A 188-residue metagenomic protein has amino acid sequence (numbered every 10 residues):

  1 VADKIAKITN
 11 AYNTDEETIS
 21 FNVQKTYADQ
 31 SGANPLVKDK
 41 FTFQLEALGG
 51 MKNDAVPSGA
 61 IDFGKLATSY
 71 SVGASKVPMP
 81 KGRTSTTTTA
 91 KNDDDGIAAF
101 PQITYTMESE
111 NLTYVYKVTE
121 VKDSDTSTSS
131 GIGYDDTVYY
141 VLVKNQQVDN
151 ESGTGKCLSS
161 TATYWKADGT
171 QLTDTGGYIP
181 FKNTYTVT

Functional and structural regions predicted by a protein language model:
V1-T188: Solvent-exposed loop/turn and edge beta-strand elements of beta-rich ligand-binding domains
